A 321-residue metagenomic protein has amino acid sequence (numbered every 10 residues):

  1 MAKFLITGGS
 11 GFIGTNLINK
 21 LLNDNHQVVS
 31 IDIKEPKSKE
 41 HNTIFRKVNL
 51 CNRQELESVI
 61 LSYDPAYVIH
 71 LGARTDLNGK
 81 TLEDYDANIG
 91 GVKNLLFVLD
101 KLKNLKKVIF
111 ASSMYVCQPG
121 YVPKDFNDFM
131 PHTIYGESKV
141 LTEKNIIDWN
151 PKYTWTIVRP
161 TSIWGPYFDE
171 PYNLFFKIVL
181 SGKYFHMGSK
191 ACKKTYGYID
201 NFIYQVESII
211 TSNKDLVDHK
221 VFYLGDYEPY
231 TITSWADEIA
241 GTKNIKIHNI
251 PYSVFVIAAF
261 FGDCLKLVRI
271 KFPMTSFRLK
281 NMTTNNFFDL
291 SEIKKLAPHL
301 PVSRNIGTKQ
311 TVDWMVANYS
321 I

Functional and structural regions predicted by a protein language model:
F4-D24: N-terminal Rossmann NAD(P)H-binding glycine-rich loop of SDR-like oxidoreductase domains
L50-N88, K101, P119-P123: NAD(P)H-binding glycine-rich loop region in Rossmannoid oxidoreductase-like domains and their noncatalytic homologs
K93-I134, T156: Conserved Rossmann-fold NAD(P)-dependent oxidoreductase catalytic core, especially the SDR/UDP-sugar
C117-Q118, T156-L174: Flexible, glycine-rich beta-alpha linker
M130-T156: Active-site Tyr-X1-5-Lys
F168-L174, G188-T211, H219-Y223: Substrate-positioning beta->alpha
I199, D237, A258-L300: Conserved C-terminal active-site "lid" loop/helix of NAD(P)H-dependent oxidoreductases that clamps the redox cofactor
S212-M274, S303-V312, Y319-I321: Mid/C-terminal beta-alpha module of Rossmann-like enzyme folds, strongest in SDR-family dehydrogenases/epimerases
